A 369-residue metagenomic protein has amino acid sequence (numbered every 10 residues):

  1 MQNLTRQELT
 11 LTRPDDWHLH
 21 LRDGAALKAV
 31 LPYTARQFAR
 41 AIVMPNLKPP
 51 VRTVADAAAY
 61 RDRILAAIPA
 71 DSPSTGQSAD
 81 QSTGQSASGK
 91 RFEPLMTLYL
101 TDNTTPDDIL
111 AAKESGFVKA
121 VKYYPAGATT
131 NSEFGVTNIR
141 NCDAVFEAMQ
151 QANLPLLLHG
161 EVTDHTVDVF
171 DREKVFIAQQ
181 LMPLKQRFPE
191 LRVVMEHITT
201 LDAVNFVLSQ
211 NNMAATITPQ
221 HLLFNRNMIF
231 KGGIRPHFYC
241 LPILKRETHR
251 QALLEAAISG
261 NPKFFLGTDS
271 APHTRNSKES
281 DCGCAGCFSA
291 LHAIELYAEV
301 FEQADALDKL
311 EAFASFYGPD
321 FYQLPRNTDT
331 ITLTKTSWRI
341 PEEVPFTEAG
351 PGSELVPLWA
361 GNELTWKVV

Functional and structural regions predicted by a protein language model:
M1-A35: Replace "His-x-His-based motif
R13-G24, L156-V162, I217, T268-S270: Histidine-centered catalytic micro-motifs
W17, L31-D56, G89-T101, F117-N131 (+2 more regions): Divalent metal-dependent hydrolysis catalytic cores, especially in the metallo-beta-lactamase
G24-L31, N103-K113: Short, acidic/polar
P69-K90: Intrinsically disordered, low-complexity terminal tails and inter-domain linkers enriched for S/T/G/P/D/E
D107-Y123, T129-L266: Histidine/acidic residue-rich metal-binding segments in metalloenzymes
Q186, S259-R326: His/Asp/Glu-enriched, well-ordered alpha-helical/loop segment that forms or immediately abuts the divalent-metal
I294-V369: Mid-to-C-terminal alpha-helical segments outside catalytic/metal-binding sites
